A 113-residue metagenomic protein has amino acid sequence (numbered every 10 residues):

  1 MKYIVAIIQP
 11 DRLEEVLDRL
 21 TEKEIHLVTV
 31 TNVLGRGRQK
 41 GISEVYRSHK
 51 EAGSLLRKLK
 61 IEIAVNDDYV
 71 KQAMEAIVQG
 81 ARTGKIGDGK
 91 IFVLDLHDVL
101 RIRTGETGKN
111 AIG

Functional and structural regions predicted by a protein language model:
M1-G113: Positively charged, small/polar-rich N-terminal and surface patches that mediate targeting and assembly and bind
